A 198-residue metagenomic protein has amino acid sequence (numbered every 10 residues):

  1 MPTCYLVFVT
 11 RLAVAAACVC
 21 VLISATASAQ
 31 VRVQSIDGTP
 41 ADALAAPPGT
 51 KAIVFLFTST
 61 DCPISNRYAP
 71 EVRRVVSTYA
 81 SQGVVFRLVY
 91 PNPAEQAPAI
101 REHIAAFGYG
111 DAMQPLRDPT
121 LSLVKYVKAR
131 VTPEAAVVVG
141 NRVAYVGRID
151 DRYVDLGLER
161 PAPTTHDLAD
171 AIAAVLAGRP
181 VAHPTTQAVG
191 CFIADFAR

Functional and structural regions predicted by a protein language model:
P2-A16: Bacterial N-terminal signal peptides that target proteins for export
A13-A25: Bacterial N-terminal signal peptides
A27-A29: Boundary at the C-terminal end of the N-terminal hydrophobic targeting segment
R32-I53: A short beta-strand-turn-helix
P47-P63, I172: Short active-site neighborhood of thiol/selenol oxidoreductases, capturing the structured segment around
S59-P70, P93, C191-A194: Short, thiol/selenol-centered motifs that function as redox-active sites or metal-ligating centers
N66-G108, R117-Y126: Structural microenvironment flanking redox-active thiols in thiol-disulfide oxidoreductases
P119-A197: Thiol/selenol-based redox catalytic cores and closely related redox-interacting motifs
